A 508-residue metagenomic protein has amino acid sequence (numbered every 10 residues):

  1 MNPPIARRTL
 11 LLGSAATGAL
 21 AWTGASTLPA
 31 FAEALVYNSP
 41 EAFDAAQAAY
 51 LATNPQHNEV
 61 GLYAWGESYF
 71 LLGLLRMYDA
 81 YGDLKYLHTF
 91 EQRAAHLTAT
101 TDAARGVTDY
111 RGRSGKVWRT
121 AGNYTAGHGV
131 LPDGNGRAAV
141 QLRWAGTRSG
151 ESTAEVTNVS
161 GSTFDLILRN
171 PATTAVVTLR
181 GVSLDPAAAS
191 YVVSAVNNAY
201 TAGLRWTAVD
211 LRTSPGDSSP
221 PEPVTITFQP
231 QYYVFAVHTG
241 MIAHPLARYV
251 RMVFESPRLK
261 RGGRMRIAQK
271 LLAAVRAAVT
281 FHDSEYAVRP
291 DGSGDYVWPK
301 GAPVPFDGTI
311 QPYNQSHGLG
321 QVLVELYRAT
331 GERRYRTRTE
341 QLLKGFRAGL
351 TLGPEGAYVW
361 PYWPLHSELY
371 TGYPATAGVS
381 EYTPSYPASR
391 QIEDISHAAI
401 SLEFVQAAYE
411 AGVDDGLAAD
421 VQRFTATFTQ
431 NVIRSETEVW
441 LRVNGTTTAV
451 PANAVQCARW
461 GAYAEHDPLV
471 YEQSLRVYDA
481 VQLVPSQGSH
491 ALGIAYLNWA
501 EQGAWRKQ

Functional and structural regions predicted by a protein language model:
M1-T17: N-terminal secretory signal peptides and thylakoid transit peptides that target proteins across membranes
P3, T9, G24-L35: C-terminal segment of N-terminal export signals and the immediately downstream linker at the start of the mature
F31-H128, Q229, A273-K300, G353 (+2 more regions): Low-complexity, Ser/Thr/Pro/Gly-enriched N-terminal "stalk/linker" regions
E33-T53, G82-T100, P245, F254-Y286 (+3 more regions): Extended, well-ordered alpha-helical scaffold segments
S68-L84, M241-R266, G318-E332, S389 (+3 more regions): Well-ordered alpha-helical scaffold segments within catalytic/enzyme domains
A126-F228: Surface-exposed assembly/interface segments
L271-E381: Active-site cradle of extracellular carbohydrate-active enzymes
T330, L342-P384, A388, D394 (+1 more regions): Non-catalytic carbohydrate-binding regions of carbohydrate-active enzymes
